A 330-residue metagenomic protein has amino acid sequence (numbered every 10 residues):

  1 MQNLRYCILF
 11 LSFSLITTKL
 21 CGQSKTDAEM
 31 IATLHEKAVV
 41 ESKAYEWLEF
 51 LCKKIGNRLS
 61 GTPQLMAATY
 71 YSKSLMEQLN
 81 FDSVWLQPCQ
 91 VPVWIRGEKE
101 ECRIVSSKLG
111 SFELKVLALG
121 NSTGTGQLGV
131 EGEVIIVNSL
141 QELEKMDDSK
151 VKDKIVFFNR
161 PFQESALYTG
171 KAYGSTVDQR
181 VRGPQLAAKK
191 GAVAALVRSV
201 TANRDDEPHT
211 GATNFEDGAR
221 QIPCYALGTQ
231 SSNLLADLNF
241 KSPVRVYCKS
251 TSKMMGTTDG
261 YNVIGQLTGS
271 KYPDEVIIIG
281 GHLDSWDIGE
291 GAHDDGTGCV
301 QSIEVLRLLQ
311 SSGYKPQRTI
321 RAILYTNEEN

Functional and structural regions predicted by a protein language model:
M1-T26: Bacterial Sec-dependent N-terminal signal peptides
T26-M30, K43-W47, I55, Q64-S72 (+6 more regions): Stable alpha-helical elements in mature extracytoplasmic
T26-T62, E207-A212, D284: N-terminal capping segment at the start of a domain
E29-M30, V105-S107, E113-L117, N121-D148 (+3 more regions): Soluble metallo-hydrolase cores and metallopeptidase-like ectodomains found primarily in the secretory/periplasmic
E46, R307-N330: Short helix-loop-beta-strand segments that form the rim/entrance of peptidase-like active sites
E49, K53-I155, N159-L167: Noncatalytic luminal/extracellular "stalk/propeptide" segments of secretory-pathway proteins
S139-R204: A conserved hydrophobic secondary-structure block that centers on an alpha-helix together with its immediately flanking
F162-Q163, T201-A202, L283-S285, I323-N330: Acidic, glycine-rich active-site loops and adjacent beta-strand->loop/helix elements that engage anionic groups
